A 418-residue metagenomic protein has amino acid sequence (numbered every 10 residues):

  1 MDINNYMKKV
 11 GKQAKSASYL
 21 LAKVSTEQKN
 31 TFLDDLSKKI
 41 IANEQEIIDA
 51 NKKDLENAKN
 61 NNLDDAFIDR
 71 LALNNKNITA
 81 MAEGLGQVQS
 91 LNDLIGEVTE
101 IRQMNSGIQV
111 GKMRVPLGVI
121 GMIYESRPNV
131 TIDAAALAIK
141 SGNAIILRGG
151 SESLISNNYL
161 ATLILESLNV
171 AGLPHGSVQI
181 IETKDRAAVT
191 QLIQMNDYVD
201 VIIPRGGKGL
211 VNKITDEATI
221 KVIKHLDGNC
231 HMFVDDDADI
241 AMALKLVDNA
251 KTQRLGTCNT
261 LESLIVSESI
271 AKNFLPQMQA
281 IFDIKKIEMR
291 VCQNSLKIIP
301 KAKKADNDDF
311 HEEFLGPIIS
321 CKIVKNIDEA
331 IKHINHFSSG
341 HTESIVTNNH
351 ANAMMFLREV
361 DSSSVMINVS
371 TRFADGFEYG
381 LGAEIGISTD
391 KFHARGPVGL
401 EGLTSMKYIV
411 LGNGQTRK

Functional and structural regions predicted by a protein language model:
M1-V110: N-terminal Rossmann-like NAD(P)+-binding subdomain of aldehyde/semialdehyde dehydrogenases
Q13, S126, D133-S141, V170 (+2 more regions): ALDH superfamily catalytic-core signature
A17-V24, K39-N43, D54-N61, V88-N92 (+12 more regions): Change "in soluble alpha/beta enzymes" to "in soluble alpha/beta proteins
A22-K23, D236, I323, V346: A structural signal for short, well-ordered beta-strand elements
T26-Q28, G172-S177, L255-T260, E288-N294 (+3 more regions): Flexible, glycine/charged-enriched surface loops at secondary-structure junctions
S90, T99-D237, A241: Rossmann-like NAD(P) dinucleotide-binding subdomain of oxidoreductase/dehydrogenase enzymes
D306-K418: Conserved C-terminal structural/oligomerization subdomain of aldehyde/semialdehyde dehydrogenase
